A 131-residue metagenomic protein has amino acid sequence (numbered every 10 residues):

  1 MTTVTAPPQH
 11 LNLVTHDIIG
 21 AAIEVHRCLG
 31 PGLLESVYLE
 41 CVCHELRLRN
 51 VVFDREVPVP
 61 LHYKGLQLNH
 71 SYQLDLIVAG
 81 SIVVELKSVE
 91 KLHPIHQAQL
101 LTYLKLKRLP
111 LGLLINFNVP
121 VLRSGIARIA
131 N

Functional and structural regions predicted by a protein language model:
M1-H10: Intrinsic disorder/low-complexity segments
L11-H16, G20, P31-E35, L39 (+1 more regions): Nuclease catalytic cores
V14, Y38, V42, A79 (+2 more regions): Amphipathic alpha-helical interface surfaces
G30, F53, L74-L92, Y103: Conserved catalytic cores of phosphodiester-cleaving nucleases, focusing on short active-site segments
R47-K64: A short acidic/basic microdomain associated with nuclease active sites
K87-N131: Nucleic-acid nuclease catalytic cores
